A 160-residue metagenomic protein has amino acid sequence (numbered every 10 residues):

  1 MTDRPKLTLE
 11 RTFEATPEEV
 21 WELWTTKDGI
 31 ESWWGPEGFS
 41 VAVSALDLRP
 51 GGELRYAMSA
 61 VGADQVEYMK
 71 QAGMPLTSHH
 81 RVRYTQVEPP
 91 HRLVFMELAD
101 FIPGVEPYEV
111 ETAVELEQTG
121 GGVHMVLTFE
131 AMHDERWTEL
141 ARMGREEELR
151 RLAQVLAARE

Functional and structural regions predicted by a protein language model:
M1-V41, A45: Hydrophobic ligand-binding cavity/cleft-lining segments
T8, V41, T77-R81, P107-T112: Short, surface-exposed coil-to-beta transition loops
P17-E18, L46-G51, T85-R92, E115-H124 (+1 more regions): A short, structured loop/turn motif at beta-sheet edges
V20, I30, L54-Y56, Y84 (+4 more regions): Hydrophobic pocket/interface hotspot
S40, P75-T77, E130, E146: Secondary-structure transition motif
A42-L98: Glycine-rich portal/gate segments that line the openings of hydrophobic small-molecule binding cavities
T85-Q86, V94-E146: Beta-strand/loop substructures that line and gate deep hydrophobic ligand-binding cavities in soluble
Q154-E160: Short, highly charged C-terminal tails/helix-capping segments
